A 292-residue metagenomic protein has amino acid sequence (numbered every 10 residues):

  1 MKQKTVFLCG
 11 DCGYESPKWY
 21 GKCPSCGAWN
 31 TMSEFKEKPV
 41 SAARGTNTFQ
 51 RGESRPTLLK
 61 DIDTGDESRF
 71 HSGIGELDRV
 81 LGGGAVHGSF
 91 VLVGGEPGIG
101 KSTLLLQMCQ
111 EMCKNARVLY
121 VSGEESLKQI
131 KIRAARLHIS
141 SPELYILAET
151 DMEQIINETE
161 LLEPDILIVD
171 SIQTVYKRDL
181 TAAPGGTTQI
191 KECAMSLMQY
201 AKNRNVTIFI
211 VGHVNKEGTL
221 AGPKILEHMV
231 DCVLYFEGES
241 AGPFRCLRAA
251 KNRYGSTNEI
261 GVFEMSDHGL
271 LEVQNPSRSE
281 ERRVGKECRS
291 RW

Functional and structural regions predicted by a protein language model:
T5-E53: Interdomain "pre-motor" coupling segment immediately N-terminal to P-loop NTPase/helicase cores
A43, I155, T159, G185 (+3 more regions): Catalytic, metal-anchored helix/loop core of enzyme active sites in primary metabolism
T46-L137, I156, E160: The Walker A/P-loop phosphate-binding site
D66-E67, P142-E149, K177-K191: Flexible beta-alpha connector loops of hexameric P-loop NTPases
P97-I99, E124-K128, R136-I139, T150-Q154 (+7 more regions): Conserved nucleotide-binding/hydrolysis micro-motifs of P-loop NTPases
T159-I168: Proline-aspartate-enriched helix->loop->beta-strand connector
M198-E281: Phosphate-binding/switch region of NTP-binding enzymes
R282-C288, W292: Conserved small/polar residues in nucleotide/adenosyl-binding loops
